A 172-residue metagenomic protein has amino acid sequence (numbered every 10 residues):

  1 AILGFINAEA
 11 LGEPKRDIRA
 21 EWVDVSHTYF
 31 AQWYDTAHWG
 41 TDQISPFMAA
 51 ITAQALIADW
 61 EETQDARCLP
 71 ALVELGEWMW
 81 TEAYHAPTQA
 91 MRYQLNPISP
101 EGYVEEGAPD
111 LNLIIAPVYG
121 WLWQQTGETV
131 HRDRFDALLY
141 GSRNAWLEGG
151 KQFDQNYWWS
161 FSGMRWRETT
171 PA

Functional and structural regions predicted by a protein language model:
A1-A172: Glycan-recognition and catalytic cores of secretory/periplasmic carbohydrate-active enzymes
